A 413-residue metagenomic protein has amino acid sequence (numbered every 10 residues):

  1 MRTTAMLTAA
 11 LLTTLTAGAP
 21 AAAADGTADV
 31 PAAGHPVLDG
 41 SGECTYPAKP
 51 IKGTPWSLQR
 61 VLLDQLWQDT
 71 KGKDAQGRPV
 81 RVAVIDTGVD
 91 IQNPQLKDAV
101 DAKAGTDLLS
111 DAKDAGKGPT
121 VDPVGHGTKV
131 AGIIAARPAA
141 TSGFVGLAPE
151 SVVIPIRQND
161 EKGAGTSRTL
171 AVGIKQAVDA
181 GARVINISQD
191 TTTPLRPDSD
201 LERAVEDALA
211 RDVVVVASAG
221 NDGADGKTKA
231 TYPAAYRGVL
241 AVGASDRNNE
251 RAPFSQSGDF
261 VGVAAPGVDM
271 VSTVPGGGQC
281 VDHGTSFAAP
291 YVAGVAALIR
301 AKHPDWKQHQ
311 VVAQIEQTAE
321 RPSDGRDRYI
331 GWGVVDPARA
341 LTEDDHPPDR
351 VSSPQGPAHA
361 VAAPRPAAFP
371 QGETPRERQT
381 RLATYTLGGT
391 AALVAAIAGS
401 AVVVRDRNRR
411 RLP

Functional and structural regions predicted by a protein language model:
M1-D25, T386-D406: Secretory targeting and sorting signals
T27-E150, D179: Active-site core segment of subtilase-fold serine proteases
D86, G143-E161, I185, K307-A319: Short helix-loop-beta-strand segments that form the rim/entrance of peptidase-like active sites
I133, G267-V335: Hydrolase catalytic cores
Q158-Y232, Q279-H283: Substrate-binding/access-modulating region of protease and related hydrolase catalytic domains
S218-G238, G243-F260, S272-G284, D324-I330: Active-site-adjacent substrate-recognition loops and nearby beta-strands within hydrolase catalytic domains
P253, D305-G399: C-terminal subdomain of the subtilisin-like protease fold in secreted/lumenal serine endopeptidases
N408-P413: Cytoplasmic C-terminal tails of single-pass
